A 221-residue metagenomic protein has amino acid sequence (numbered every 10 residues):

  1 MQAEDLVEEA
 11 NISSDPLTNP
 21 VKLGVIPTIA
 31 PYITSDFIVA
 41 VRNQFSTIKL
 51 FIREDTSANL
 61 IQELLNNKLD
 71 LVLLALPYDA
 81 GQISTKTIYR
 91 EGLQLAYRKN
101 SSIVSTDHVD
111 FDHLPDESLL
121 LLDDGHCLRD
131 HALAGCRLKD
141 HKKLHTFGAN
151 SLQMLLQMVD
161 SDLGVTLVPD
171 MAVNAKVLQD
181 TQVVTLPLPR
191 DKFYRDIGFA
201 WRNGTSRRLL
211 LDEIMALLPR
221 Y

Functional and structural regions predicted by a protein language model:
M1-D15: Alpha-helical "hinge/linker" immediately C-terminal to small N-terminal DNA-binding modules
S14-D15, A80-L119: Flexible hinge/capping segments at coil-to-helix
T18-A80, A149: Central regulatory/effector-binding core of bacterial HTH transcription factors
P20-G24, V72, A96, L120 (+2 more regions): Short, well-ordered beta-strand segments
I33, V183-Y221: A late-sequence structural motif
T56-I61, L65-L69, L74-A75, G125-V184: Hydrophobic hinge/microswitch elements
S84-Q94, D170, Q179-F193: Short beta-strand->loop
I103, S118-K139, R207-M215: Secondary-structure junction motif
